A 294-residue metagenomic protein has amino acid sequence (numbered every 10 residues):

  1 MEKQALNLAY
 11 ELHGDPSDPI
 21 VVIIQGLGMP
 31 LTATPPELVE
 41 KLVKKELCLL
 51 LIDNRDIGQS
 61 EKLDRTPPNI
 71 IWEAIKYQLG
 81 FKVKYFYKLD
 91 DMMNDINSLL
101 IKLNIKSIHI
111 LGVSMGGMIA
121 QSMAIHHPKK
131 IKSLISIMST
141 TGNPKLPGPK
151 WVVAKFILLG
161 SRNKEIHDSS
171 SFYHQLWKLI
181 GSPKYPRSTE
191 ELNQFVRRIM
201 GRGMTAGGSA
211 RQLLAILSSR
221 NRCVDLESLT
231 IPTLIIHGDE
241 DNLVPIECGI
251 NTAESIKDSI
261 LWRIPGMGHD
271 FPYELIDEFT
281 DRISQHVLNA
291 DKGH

Functional and structural regions predicted by a protein language model:
L6-Q78: Conserved HGGG/HGGXW glycine-rich cap/lid loop of the alpha/beta-hydrolase fold
L27, D239-D241, G266-G268: Acidic beta-to-alpha connecting loop that harbors the catalytic carboxylate
D90-I108: Conserved acidic catalytic loop of the alpha/beta-hydrolase fold
K106-K145: Conserved hydrolase catalytic core segment
P149-V224, I231, N251: Alpha/beta-hydrolase
L229, I235-H237, D241: Short beta-strand/loop motif that positions the catalytic acidic residue of the alpha/beta-hydrolase fold
N242-C248: Conserved alpha/beta-hydrolase "acid-adjacent" motif
S259-H294: Catalytic active-site module of serine/aspartate enzymes centered on a nucleophile-bearing elbow/loop
